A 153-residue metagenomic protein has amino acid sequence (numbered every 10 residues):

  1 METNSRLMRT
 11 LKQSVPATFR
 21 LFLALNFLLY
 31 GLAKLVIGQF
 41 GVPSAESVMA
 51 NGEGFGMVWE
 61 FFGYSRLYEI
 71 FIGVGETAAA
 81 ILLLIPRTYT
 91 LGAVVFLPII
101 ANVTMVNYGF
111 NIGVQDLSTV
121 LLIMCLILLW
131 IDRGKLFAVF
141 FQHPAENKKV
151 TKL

Functional and structural regions predicted by a protein language model:
M1-P43, I70, I85-L153: Extended, low-polarity transmembrane helix blocks
T3, Y30-G31, A50-E53, G75: Short hydrophobic/aromatic-rich motifs at helix boundaries and adjacent loops
R6, Q13-S14, V48-A50, F62 (+1 more regions): A short linear-motif detector with a strong N-terminal bias
T10-L11, M57, G73, A80: Generic signal for short, ordered secondary-structure residues within or immediately flanking folded domains
L23, G75-E76: Residue-level signal for transmembrane alpha-helical positions in Major Facilitator Superfamily
V36-F62: Membrane-interface interhelical connector segments
G56-V74: Interfacial helix-start motif at the membrane-water boundary
A78-L84: Generic transmembrane alpha-helix motif of multi-pass integral membrane proteins
